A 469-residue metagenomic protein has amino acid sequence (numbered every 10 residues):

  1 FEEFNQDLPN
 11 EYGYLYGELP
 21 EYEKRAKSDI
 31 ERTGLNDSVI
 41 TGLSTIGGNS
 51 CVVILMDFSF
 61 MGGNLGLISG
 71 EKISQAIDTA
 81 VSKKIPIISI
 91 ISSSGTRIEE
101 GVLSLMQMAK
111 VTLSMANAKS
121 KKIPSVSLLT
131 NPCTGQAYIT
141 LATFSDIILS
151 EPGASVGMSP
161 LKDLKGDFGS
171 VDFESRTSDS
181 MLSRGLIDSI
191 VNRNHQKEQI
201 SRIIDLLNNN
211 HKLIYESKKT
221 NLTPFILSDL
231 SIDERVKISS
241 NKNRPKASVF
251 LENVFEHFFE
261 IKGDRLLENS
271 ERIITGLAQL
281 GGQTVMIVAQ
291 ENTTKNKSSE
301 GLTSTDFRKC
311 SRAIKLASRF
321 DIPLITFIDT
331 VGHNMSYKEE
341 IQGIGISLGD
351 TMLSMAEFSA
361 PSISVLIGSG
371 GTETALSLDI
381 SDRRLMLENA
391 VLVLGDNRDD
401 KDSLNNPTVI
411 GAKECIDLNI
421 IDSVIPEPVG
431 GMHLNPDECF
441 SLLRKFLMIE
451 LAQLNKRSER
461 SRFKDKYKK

Functional and structural regions predicted by a protein language model:
F1-N36, T41-I46, S50, K197-V285 (+3 more regions): Intrinsically disordered, low-complexity segments enriched in small/flexible residues
E3, S38-V39, T45, D57-F60 (+13 more regions): Residue-level preference for alpha-helix termini and adjacent loops
P9, G13, K24-K27, L65 (+8 more regions): Short capping/connector residues at structural and topological boundaries
N36, E268-S270, G282, R319 (+3 more regions): A generic fold-level signal
I40-K119, V126, G276-A356, I363-V365 (+1 more regions): Cleft-lining beta-strand/loop regions that shape enzyme active-site pockets
S93-L213, I328-M448, A452-Q453: Conserved catalytic cores of soluble enzyme domains, especially glycine-rich substrate-binding beta-alpha loops
Q136, N221-L222, R319-F320: Short hydrophobic "helix-edge" motifs at membrane interfaces and signal-peptide entry regions
